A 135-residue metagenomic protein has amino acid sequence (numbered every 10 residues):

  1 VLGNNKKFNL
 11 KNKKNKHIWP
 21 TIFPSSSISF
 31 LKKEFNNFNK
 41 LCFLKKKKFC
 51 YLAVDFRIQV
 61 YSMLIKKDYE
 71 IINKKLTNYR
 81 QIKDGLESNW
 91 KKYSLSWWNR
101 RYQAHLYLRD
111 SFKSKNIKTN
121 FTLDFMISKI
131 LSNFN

Functional and structural regions predicted by a protein language model:
L2-K91: Conserved nucleotide-sugar donor-binding catalytic segment
S26-S27, A53, A104, S128 (+1 more regions): A sequence-composition feature that detects small, non-aromatic residues
N39-K46, K113, L131-F134: Generic secondary-structure transition motif, activating predominantly at the C-termini of alpha-helices
Y51-V54, Y79-K83, N89-I117: Catalytic core of nucleotide-sugar-dependent glycosyltransferases
L64-N73, Y93-Q103, F134-N135: Short, Lys/Arg-enriched charge-dense amphipathic segments
L106-D110, I117-N135: Membrane-interface aromatic/basic loop that binds lipid-linked glycans or pyrophosphate carriers, typified by
